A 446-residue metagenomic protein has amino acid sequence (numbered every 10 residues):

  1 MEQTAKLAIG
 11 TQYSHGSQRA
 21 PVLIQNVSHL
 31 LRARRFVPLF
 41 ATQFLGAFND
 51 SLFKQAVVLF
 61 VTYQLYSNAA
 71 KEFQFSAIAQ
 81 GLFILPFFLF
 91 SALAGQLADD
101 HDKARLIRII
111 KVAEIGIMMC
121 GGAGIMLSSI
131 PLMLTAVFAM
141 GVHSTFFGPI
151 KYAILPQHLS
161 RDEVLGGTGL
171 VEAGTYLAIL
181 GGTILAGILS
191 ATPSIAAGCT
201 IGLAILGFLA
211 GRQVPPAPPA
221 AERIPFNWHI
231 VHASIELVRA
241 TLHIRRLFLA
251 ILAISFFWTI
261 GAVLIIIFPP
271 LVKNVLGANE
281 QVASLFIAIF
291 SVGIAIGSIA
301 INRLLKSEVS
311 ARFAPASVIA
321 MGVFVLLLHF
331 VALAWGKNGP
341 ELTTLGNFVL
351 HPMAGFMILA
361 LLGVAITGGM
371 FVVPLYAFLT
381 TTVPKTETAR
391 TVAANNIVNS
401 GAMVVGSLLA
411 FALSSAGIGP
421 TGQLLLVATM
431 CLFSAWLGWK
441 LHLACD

Functional and structural regions predicted by a protein language model:
M1-P21: Short, intrinsically disordered terminal tails adjacent to the first/last structured region
G16-V37, A217-L252, V275, L342-L350: Juxtamembrane intracellular "pre-TM" segments in multi-pass secondary transporters
V37-Q55, A79-I117, L132-S190, A204 (+7 more regions): Substrate-agnostic recognition of the 12-TM MFS/MFS-like secondary transporter fold
A56-F87: Extracellular/periplasmic helix-loop-helix junction of adjacent transmembrane segments in MFS-like secondary
V58-Y66, I188, I266, K273-N274: Helix-terminus/linker motif at the lipid-water interface of multi-pass membrane proteins
F75-A77, L89, D100, L106 (+8 more regions): C-terminal transmembrane bundle of multi-pass solute transporters/carriers
S91, G148-P149, R212-P218, N302-R303: Alpha-helical transmembrane segments of multi-pass membrane proteins
A153, Q157, T200-F226, A332-W335 (+1 more regions): Helix-loop junctions on the cytosolic side of multi-pass membrane transporters, especially the intracellular loop
